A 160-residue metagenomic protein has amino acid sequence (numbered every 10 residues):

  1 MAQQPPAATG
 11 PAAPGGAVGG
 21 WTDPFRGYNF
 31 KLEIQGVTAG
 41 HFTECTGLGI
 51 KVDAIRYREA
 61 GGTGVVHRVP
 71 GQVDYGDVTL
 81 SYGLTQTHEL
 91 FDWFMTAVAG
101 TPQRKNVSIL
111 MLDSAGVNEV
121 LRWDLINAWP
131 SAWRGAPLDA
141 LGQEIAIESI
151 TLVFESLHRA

Functional and structural regions predicted by a protein language model:
M1-A160: Glycine-rich, low-complexity intrinsically disordered segments
